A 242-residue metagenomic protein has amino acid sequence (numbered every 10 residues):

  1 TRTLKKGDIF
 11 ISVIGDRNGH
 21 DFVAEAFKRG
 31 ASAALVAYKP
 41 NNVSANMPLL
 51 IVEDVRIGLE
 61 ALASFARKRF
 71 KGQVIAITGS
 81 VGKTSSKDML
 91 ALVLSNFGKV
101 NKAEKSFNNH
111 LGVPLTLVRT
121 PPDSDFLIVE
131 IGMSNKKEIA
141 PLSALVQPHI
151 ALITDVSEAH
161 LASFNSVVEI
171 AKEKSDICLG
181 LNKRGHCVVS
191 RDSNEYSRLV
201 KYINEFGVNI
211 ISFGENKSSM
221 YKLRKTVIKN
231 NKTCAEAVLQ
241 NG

Functional and structural regions predicted by a protein language model:
T1-A61: N-terminal leader/targeting and accessory segments in enzymes
T3-I9, I14-G19, H149, S163 (+2 more regions): ATP-dependent carboxylate-amine ligase
A34-N42, R191-N194, E215-N216: Short, polar loop motifs at secondary-structure junctions
L49, V167-V168, K201-N204, V208-G242: Adenine nucleotide phosphate-binding catalytic loops in nucleotide-utilizing enzymes
V52, A103, F213: Hydrophobic residues at beta-strand termini and immediately following loops that shape nucleotide-binding pockets
I57-R191, E195-F206: Phosphate-binding loop of NTP-binding sites
